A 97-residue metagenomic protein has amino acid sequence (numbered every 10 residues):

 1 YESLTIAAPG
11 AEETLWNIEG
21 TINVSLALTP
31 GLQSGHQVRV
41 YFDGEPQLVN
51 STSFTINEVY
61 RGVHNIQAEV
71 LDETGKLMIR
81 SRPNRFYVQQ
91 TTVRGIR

Functional and structural regions predicted by a protein language model:
Y1-N17, Q89, V93-R97: Short, compositionally biased P/S/T/A/G/V-rich stretches that sit at domain boundaries
G10-E12, N23-T29: Short edge beta-strand/loop segments characteristic of extracellular beta-sandwich folds
V38-V40: Short beta-strand elements bearing conserved aromatic residues within extracellular beta-rich modules
G44-S51: Short beta-strand segments within Ig-like beta-sandwich modules, predominantly Fibronectin type-III
I56-V63: Surface-exposed, short loops/turns at beta-strand junctions within beta-sandwich domains
E69-E73: Beta-strand-rich extracellular modules
K76-Y87: Edge beta-strands of extracellular beta-sandwich domains
